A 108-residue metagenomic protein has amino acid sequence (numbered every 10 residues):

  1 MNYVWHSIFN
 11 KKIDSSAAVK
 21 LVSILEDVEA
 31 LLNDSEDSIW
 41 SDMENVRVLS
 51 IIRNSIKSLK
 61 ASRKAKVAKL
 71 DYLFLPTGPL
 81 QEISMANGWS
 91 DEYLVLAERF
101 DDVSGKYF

Functional and structural regions predicted by a protein language model:
M1-N45, A97-Y107: Short terminal alpha-helical segments
S7-A17, I52, K57-A68, S84-L96: Short, Lys/Arg-enriched charge-dense amphipathic segments
E26-G78: Amphipathic alpha-helical interaction modules
L70-F108: Amphipathic alpha-helical binding modules
